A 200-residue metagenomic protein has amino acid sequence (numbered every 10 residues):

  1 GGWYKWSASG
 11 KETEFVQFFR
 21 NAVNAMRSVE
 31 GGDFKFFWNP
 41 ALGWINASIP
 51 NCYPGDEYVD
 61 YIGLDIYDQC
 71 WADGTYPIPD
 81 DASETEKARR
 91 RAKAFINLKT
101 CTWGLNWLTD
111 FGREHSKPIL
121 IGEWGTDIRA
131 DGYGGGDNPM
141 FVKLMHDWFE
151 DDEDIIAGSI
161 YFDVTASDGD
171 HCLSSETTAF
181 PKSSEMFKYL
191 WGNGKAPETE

Functional and structural regions predicted by a protein language model:
G1-E12, F34-P40: Active-site groove signature of glycoside hydrolases
G2-W6, I45-I49, W71-G74, I128-G135 (+1 more regions): Extracytoplasmic/secreted cell-surface and envelope-processing proteins
K11-D33, D56, Y61, I66: Acidic, His- and aromatic-enriched active-site or binding-groove loops in soluble protein domains that engage sugars
F19-S48, S116-A130, G158-V164: Aromatic-lined carbohydrate-recognition surfaces of secreted/lumenal glycan-active proteins
P40-D65, Y133-G136: Substrate-binding cleft/loops of secretory-pathway carbohydrate-active enzymes
L42-P54, L98-F111, M140-W148: Alpha-helical scaffolding within the catalytic cores of extracellular/periplasmic polymer-degrading hydrolases
E57-A130, G192: Glycoside hydrolase catalytic-domain groove-lining segments
K117-E200: Substrate-binding cleft of secreted/luminal carbohydrate-active enzymes
